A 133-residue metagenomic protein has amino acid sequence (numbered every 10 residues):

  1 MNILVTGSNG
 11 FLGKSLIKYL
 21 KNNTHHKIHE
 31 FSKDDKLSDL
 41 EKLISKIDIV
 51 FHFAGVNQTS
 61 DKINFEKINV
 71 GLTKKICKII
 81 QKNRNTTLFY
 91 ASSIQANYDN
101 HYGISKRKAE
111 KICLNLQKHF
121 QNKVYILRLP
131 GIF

Functional and structural regions predicted by a protein language model:
I3-N23: N-terminal Rossmann NAD(P)H-binding glycine-rich loop of SDR-like oxidoreductase domains
V5, H52, T87-Y90, Y125-G131: Structural signature of the Rossmann-like NAD(P)-dependent dehydrogenase/reductase core
T24, N83-R84, L116-F120: Helix C-cap/helix->beta junction micro-motif
H26-D34: Conserved glycine-rich Rossmann-like NAD(P)H-binding loop of the short-chain dehydrogenase/reductase
D35-K75, I79-K82, L88, S93-Y98: NAD(P)H-binding glycine-rich loop region in Rossmannoid oxidoreductase-like domains and their noncatalytic homologs
F89, A109, C113: Active-site-proximal cofactor/substrate-binding loop regions of enzyme domains
S105: Active-site helix of classical SDR
L114-F133: Conserved beta-loop-beta element that borders a ligand/cofactor-binding pocket
